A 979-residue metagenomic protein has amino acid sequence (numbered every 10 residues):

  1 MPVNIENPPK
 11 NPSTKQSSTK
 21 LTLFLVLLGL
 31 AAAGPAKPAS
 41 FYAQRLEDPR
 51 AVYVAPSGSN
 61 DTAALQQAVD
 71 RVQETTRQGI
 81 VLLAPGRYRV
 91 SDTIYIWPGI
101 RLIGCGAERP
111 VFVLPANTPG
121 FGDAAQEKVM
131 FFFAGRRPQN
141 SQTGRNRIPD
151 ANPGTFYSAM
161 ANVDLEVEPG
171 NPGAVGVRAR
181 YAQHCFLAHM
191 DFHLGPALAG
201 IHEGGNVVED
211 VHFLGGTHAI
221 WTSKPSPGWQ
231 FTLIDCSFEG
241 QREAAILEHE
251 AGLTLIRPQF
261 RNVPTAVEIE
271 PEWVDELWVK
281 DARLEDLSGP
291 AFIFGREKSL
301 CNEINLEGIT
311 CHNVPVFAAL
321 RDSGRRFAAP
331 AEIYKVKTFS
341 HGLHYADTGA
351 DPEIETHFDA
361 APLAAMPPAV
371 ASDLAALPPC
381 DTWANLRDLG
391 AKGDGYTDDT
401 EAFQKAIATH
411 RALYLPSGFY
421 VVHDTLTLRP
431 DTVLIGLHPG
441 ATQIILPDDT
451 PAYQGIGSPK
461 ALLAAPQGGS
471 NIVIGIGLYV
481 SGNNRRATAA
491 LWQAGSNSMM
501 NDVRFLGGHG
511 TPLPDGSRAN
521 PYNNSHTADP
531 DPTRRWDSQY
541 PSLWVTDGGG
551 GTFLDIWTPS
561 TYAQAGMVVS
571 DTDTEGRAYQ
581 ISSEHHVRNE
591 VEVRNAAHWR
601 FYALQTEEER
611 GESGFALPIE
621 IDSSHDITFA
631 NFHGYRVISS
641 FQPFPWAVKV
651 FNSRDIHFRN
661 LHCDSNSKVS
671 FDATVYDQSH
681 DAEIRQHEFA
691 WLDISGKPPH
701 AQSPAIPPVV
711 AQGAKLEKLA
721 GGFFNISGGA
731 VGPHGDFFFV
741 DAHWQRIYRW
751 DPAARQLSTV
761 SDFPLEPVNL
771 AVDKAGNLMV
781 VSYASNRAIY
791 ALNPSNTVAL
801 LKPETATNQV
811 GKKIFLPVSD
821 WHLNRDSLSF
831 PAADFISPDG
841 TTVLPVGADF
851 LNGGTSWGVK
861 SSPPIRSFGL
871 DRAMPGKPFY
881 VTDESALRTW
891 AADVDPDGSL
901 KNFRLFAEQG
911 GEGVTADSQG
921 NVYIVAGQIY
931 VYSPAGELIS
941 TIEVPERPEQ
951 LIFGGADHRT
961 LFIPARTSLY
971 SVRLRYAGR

Functional and structural regions predicted by a protein language model:
N4-N7, T14, F24-A84, V90-P169 (+12 more regions): Extracellular "leader-to-stem" segments immediately downstream of a signal peptide or signal-anchor in secreted/lumenal
Y53-D61, W221-S223, L386-D399, W557 (+6 more regions): Glycine-rich phosphate-binding "P-loop"
P85-R87, G99, S417-G418, T425 (+4 more regions): Tight coil/turn sites that cap or link beta-strands
H249, P271, R296, S417 (+10 more regions): Active-site proximal loops enriched in glycine and acidic residues that flank catalytic Cys/His/Asp and coordinate
P258, W273-I293, L306, T628-N631 (+2 more regions): Ankyrin-repeat and related helical/solenoid repeat scaffolds used for protein-protein interactions
Y414, F419, V569-S570, R577-E592 (+1 more regions): C-terminal, well-structured subdomains that either form a transmembrane helix-short loop-helix hairpin in multi-pass
D573, A597-Y602, T606-E612, A616-A630 (+2 more regions): Long, distal/terminal scaffolding or interaction modules with repetitive or compositionally biased sequence
P699-R979: Sequence-structural signature of mature extracellular/luminal beta-sheet repeat domains, prominently beta-propellers
